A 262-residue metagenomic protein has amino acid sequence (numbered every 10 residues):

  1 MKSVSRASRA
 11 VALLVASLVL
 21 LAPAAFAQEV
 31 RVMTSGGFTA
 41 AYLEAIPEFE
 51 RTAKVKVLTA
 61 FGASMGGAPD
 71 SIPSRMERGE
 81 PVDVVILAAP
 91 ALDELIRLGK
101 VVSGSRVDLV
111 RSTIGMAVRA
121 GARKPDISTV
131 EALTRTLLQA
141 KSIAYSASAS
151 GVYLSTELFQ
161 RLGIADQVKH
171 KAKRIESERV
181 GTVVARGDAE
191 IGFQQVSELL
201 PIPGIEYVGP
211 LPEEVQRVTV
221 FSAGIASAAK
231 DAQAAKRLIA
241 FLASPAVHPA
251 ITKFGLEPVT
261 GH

Functional and structural regions predicted by a protein language model:
M1-A7: N-terminal secretory signal peptides that target proteins for export/translocation
A7-A10, E50: Hydrophobic alpha-helical segments, especially transmembrane helices and their immediate juxtamembrane helical caps
A10-A22: Bacterial N-terminal signal peptides
A25-D70, S74-P81, P90-L98, S103 (+2 more regions): Exported/periplasmic ABC-transporter solute-binding proteins
